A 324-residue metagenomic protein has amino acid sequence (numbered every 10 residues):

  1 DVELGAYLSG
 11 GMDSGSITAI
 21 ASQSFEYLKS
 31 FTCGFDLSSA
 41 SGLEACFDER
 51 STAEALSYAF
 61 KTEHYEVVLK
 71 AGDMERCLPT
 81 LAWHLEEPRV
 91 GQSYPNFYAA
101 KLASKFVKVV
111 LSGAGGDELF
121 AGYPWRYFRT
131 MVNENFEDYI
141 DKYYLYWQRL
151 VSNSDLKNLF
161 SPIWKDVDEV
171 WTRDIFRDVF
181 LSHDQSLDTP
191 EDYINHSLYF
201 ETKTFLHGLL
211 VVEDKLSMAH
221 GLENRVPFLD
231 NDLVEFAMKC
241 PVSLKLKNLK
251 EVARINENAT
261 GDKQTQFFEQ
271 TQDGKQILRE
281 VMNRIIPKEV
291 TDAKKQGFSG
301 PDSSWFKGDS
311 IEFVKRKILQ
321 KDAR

Functional and structural regions predicted by a protein language model:
D1-A6, L102-F106, F205, L209: Phosphate/ATP-binding catalytic cores across multiple sugar-kinase/actin-like superfamilies, primarily ASKHA
E3-Y7, M12-E54, Y58: ATP-dependent adenylation/pyrophosphate-handling site
A6-S9, K29-G34, E66-V68, L111-G115 (+1 more regions): Short beta-strand segments
M12, S16-A21, L56, L81 (+5 more regions): Structural preference for long, well-ordered alpha-helical segments in enzyme cores
K29-F31, C46-H84, D168-R173, R177-D184: A conserved beta-strand->alpha-helix junction
V107-D117, A121-Y123: Short acidic/histidine-rich active-site segments
V109, L145-R324: Adenosyl-5′-phosphate
F120-Y146: A mobile, often basic/glycine-rich helix-loop segment that functions as the active-site lid/recognition loop
